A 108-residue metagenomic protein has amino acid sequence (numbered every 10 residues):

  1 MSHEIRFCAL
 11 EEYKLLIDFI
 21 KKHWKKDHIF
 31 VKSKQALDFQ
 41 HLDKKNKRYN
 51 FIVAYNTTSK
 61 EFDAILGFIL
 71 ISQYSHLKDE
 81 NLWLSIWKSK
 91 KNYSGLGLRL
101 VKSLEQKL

Functional and structural regions predicted by a protein language model:
M1-Q40, K45-Y55, L82-W83: Short amphipathic alpha-helix that is part of the acyltransferase structural core
A9, N56-T58, L70-S72, I86-K91: Short, flexible loop/turn elements at secondary-structure junctions
N46-K47, T57-E61, Y74-D79: Short, solvent-exposed loop/turn segments that connect beta-strands within catalytic domains and beta-strand-rich
F51-V53, K60-I71, W83: Conserved beta-strand in the GNAT
Y74-L108: Acyl-donor binding region in acyl/amide transferases
